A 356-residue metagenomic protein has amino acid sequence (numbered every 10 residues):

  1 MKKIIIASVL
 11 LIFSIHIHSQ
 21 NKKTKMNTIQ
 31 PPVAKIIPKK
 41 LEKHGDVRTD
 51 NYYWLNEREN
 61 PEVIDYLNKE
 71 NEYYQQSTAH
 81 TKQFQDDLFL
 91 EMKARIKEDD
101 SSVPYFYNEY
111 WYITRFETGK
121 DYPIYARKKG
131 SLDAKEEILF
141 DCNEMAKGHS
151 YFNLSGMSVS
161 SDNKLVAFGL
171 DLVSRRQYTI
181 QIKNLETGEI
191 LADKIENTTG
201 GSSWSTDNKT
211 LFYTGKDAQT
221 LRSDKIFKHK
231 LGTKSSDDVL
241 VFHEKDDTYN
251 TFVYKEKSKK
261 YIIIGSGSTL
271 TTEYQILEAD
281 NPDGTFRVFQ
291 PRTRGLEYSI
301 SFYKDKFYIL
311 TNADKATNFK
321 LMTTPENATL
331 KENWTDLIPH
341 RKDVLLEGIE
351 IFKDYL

Functional and structural regions predicted by a protein language model:
M1-I4: Positively charged n-region of N-terminal signal peptides that target proteins for export
A7, I12, S19-Y355: Beta-propeller folds
